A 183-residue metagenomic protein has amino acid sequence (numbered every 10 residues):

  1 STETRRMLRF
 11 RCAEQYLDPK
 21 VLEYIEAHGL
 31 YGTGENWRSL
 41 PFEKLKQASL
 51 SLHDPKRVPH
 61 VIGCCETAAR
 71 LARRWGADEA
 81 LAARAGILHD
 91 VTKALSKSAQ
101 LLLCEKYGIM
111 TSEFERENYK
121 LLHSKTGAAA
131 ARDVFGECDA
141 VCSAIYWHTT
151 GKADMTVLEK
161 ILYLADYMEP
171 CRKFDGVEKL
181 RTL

Functional and structural regions predicted by a protein language model:
S1-T2, P41-F42, S96, S112: General structural signal for secondary-structure boundaries
S1-W37: Classical nucleotidyltransferase
E3, C12, K20, P41-A48 (+2 more regions): Exposed alpha-helical structural elements
T33-H53: Extreme N-terminal tail/first-helix region
Q47-L52, H60, A69, R74-L183: Divalent metal-dependent catalytic cores for phosphoryl transfer on phosphate-bearing substrates
